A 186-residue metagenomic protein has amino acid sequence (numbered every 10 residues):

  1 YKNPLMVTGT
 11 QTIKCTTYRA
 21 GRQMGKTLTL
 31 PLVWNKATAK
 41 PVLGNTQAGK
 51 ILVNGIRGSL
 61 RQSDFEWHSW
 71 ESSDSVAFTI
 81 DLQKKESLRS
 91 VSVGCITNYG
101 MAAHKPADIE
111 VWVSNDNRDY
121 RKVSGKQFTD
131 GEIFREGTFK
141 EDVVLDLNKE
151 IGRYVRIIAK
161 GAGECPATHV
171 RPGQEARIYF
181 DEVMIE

Functional and structural regions predicted by a protein language model:
Y1-A77, I96: Short, compositionally stereotyped local motifs that mark structural "simplifiers"
V7, G131-T138: Short proline/glycine- and polar residue-rich coil/turn motifs
G9-Q11, S87, D130: Short glycine/proline-enriched coil/turn segments at helix->beta-strand junctions
N45-G49, K126-Q127, P172-Q174: Short intrinsically disordered coil segments
R61-S124, F139-E186: Aromatic, loop-rich ligand-recognition surfaces of beta-strand-rich domains
K122-I133: Solvent-exposed serine/threonine-rich low-complexity stretches and specific carbohydrate-binding patches
